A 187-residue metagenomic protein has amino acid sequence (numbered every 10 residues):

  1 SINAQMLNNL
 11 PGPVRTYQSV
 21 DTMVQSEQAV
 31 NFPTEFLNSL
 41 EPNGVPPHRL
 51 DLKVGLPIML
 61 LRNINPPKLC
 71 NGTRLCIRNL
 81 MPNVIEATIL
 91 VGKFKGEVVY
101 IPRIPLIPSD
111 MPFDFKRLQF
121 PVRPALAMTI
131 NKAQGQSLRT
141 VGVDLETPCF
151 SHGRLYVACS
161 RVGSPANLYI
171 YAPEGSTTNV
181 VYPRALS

Functional and structural regions predicted by a protein language model:
S1-S187: RecA-like helicase/translocase P-loop NTPase motor core
